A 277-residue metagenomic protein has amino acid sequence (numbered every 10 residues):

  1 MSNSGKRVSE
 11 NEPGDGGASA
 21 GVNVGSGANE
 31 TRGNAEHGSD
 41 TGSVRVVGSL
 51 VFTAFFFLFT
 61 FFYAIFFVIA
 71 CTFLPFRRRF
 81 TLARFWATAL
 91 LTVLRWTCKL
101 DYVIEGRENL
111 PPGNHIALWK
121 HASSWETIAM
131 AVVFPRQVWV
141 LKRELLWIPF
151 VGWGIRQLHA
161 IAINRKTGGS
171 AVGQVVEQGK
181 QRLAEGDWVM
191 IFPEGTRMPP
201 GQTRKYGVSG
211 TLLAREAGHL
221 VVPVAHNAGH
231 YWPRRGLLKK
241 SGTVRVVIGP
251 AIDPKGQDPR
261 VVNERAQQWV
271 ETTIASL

Functional and structural regions predicted by a protein language model:
S2, G14-H115: Membrane-anchoring hydrophobic helices of lipid-metabolizing enzymes
S2-S39, S43-V46, V172-L277: Non-catalytic C-terminal accessory region of glycerolipid acyltransferases and related lyso-lipid remodeling enzymes
F67-T88, R95-T97, P111-G168: Catalytic core of membrane glycerolipid acyltransferases/transacylases, capturing the structured, soluble-facing
L100-D101, R136-Q137, I161, G186 (+1 more regions): Secondary-structure boundary/capping positions in well-ordered alpha/beta enzyme cores
I104, A117, W139-V140, V246-I248: Generic preference for hydrophobic
E105, V140-K142, I163-R165, P193 (+1 more regions): Thr-Gly-centered strand-to-loop micro-motif
E108, G168, N227: Residue-level "edge-of-site" marker
